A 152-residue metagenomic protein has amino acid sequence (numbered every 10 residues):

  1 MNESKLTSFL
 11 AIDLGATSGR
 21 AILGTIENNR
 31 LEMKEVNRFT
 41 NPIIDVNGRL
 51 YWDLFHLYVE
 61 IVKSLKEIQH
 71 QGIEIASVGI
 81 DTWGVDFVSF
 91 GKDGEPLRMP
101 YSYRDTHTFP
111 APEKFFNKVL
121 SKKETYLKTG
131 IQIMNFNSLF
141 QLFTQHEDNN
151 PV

Functional and structural regions predicted by a protein language model:
M1-R98, F109-P110, K114: N-terminal glycine/serine-rich phosphate-binding loop of ATP-dependent small-molecule kinases, especially carbohydrate
L14-A16, T125-V152: Gly/Ser/Thr-rich active-site cleft segment
H70, N117, E147-P151: Generic secondary-structure signature for well-ordered alpha-helical cores
G84, T108, F140-T144: Hydrophobic side chains within alpha-helical segments
Y101: Surface "functional belts" at beta-alpha junctions
D105: Carbohydrate-associated surface elements
T108, F115-K118, N135: Gly/Ser-rich phosphate-binding catalytic loop and adjacent alpha/beta segment that cradle a phosphoryl group at enzyme
K122: Catalytic cores of nucleic-acid endonucleases
